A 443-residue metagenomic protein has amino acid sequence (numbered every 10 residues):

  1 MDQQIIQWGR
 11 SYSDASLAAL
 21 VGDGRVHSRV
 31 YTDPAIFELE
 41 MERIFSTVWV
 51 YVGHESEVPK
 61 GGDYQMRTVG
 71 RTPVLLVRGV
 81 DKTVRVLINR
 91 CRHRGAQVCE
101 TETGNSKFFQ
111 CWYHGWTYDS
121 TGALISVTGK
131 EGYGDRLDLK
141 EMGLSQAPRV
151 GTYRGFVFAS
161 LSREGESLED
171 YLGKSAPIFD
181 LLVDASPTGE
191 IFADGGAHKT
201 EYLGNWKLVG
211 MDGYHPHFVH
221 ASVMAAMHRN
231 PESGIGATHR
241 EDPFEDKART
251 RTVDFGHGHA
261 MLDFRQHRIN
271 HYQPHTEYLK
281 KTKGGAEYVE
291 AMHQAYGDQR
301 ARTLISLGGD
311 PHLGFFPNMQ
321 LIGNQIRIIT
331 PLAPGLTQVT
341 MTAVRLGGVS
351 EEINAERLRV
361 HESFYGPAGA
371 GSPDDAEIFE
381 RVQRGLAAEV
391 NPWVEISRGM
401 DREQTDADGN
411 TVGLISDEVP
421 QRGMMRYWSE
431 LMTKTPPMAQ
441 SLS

Functional and structural regions predicted by a protein language model:
D2-R43, V50, L139-A185: Replace "small metal-dependent catalytic modules" with "small catalytic or cofactor-binding modules
I5-P34, E100-Y113, Q146-R154, A260-Y296: N-terminal short leaders/motifs
V21, R29-A35, E55-G61, L442-S443: Short secondary-structure junction/hinge motifs that connect adjacent elements
I44-S46, G61: A short, polar/charged loop/turn motif at coil->beta-strand junctions and beta-hairpin connectors
S46-G53, V223-M224: A short, Trp-centered hydrophobic/proline-enriched beta-strand micro-motif
E57-P177: Rieske [2Fe-2S] iron-sulfur-binding domain
T83, P148-S443: C-terminal catalytic domain of Rieske-type non-heme iron oxygenases
